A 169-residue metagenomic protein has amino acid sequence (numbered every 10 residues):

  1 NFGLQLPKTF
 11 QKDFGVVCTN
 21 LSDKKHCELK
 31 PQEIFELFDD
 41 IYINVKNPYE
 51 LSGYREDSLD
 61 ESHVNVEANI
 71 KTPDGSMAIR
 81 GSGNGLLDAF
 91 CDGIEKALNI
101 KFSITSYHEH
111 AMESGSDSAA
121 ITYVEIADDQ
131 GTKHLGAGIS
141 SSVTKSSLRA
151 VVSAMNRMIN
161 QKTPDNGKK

Functional and structural regions predicted by a protein language model:
N1-K169: Terminal or standalone catalytic/regulatory effector modules within metabolic enzymes and repeat proteins
